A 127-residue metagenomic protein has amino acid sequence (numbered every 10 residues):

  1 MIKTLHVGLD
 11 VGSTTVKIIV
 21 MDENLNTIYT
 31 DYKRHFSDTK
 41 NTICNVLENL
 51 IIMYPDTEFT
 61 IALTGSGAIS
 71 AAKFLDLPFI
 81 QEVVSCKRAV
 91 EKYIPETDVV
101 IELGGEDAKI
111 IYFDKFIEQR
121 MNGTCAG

Functional and structural regions predicted by a protein language model:
T4-D10, T60-A62, E96-I101: Short glycine-aspartate micro-motif
L5-N41, N45, E118, N122-T124: Short glycine-rich, Thr/Ser-proximal phosphate-binding strand/loop in the N-terminal lobe of ATP-dependent enzymes
D10-T14, G65-S66, L103-D107: A short acidic Gly-Thr/Ser loop motif
E23, Y32-H35, L50-V84, I111-M121: Short beta-strand-loop/turn "lid" adjacent to the catalytic site in phosphate-handling enzymes
N41, I51-Y54, I94-E96, G104: Short, intrinsically disordered/low-complexity patches at protein termini and at juxtamembrane boundaries
T42-N45, N49, S70, R88-K92: Alpha-helical scaffold segments in soluble metabolic enzymes
Q81-G127: Glycine-rich phosphate-binding loop of actin/hexokinase-like ATP-binding domains
